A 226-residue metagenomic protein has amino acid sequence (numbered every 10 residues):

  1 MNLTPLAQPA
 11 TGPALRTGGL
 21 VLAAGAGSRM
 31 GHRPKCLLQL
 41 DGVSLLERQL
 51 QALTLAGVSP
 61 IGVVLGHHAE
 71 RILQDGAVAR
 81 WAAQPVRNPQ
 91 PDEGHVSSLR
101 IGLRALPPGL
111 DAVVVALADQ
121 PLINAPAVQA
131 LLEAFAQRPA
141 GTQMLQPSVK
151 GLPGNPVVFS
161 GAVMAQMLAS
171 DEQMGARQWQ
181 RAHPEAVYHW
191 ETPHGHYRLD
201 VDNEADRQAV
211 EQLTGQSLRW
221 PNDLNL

Functional and structural regions predicted by a protein language model:
N2-L15, A165-L226: Conserved alpha/beta core of the MobA/IspD/sugar-nucleotide pyrophosphorylase nucleotidyltransferase superfamily
A10-P153, A186-H194: Nucleotide and nucleotide-moiety/phosphate-recognizing core
G27, L38, M164-A165, Q208: Nucleotide phosphate-binding site architecture
G42, G161-A162, E204-A205: Short loop segments at secondary-structure junctions
H68-E70, V163, D206: Alpha-helix capping/helix-boundary segments
R100-G102, A162-M167: Short beta-strand and adjoining strand-loop segment in the mid-core of the Rossmann-like NAD(P)-dependent dehydrogenase
N155-F159, L199-D202: Short glycine- and hydrophobic/aromatic-rich loop-to-beta-strand nucleating segment in the catalytic cores
